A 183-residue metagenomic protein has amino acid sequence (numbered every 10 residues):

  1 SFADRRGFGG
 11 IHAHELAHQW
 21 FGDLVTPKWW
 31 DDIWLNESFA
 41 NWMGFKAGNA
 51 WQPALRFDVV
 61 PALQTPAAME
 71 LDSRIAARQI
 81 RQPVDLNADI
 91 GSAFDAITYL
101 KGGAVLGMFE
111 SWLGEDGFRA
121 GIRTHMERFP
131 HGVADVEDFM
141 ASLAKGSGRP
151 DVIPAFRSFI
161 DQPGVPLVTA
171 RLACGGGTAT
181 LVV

Functional and structural regions predicted by a protein language model:
S1-V183: Hydrophobic alpha-helical and helix-loop surface patches within well-folded domains that function as non-catalytic
